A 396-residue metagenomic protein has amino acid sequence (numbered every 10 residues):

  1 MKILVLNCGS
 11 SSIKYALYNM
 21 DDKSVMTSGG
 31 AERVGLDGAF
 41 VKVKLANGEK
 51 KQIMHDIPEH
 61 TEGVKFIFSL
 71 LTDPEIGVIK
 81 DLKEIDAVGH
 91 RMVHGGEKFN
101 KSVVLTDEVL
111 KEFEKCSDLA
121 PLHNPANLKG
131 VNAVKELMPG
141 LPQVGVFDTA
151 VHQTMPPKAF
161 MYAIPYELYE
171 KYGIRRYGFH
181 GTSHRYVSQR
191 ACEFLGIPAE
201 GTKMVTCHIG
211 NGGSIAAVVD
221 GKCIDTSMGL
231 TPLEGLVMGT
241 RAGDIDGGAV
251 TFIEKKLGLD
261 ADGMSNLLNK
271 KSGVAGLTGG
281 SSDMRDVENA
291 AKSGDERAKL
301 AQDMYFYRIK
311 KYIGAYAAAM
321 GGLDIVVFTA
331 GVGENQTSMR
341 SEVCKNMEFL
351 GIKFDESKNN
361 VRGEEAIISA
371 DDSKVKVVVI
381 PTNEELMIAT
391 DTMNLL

Functional and structural regions predicted by a protein language model:
M1-L4: Extreme N-terminal starter segment of soluble prokaryotic enzymes
S12-P58, G229: Short glycine-rich, Thr/Ser-proximal phosphate-binding strand/loop in the N-terminal lobe of ATP-dependent enzymes
L71, E75-H123, A150-A159: Short beta-strand-loop/turn "lid" adjacent to the catalytic site in phosphate-handling enzymes
K80-V93, P142-V144, L323-G331: Short glycine-rich phosphate-binding loop at a beta-alpha junction
V151-K256: Glycine-rich phosphate-binding loop of actin/hexokinase-like ATP-binding domains
V219, D225-D260, N266, A330-V361: Catalytic phosphate/nucleotide-handling subdomain of diverse soluble enzymes
N266, G273-L277, M284-A319: Adenine-nucleotide phosphate-binding core of ATP-dependent small-molecule kinases
K299, D303-L323, G333-L396: Internal helix-turn-beta structural module
